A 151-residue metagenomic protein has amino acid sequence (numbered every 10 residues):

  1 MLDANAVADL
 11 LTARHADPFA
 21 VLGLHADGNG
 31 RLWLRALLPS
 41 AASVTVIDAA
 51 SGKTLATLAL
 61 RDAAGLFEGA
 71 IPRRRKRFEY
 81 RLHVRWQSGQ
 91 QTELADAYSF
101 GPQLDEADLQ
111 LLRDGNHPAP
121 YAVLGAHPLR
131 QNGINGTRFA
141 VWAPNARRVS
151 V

Functional and structural regions predicted by a protein language model:
M1-G28, K53, R61-A146: The feature marks proteins involved in alpha-glucan
L37-S43, W142-R148: Short proline/glycine-enriched turn/loop motifs at strand-loop junctions of beta-rich domains
V46-D48, V151: Conserved aromatic beta-strand anchor motif in extracellular beta-sandwich/beta-rich domains
D48-A49, L55-A56: Immunoglobulin-like IPT/TIG beta-sandwich domains and homologous Ig-like subdomains
